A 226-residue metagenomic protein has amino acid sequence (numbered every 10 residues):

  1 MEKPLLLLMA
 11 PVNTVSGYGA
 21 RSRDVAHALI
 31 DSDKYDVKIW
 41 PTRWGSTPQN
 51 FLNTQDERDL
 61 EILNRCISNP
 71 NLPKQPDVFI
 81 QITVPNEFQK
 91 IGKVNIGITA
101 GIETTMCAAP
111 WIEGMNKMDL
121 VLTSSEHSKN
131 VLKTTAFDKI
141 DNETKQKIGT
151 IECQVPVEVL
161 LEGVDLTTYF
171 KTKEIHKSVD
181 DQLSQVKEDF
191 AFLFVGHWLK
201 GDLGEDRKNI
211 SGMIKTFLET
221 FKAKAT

Functional and structural regions predicted by a protein language model:
M1-L6, Q75-D77, K93, V186-F192: A short, charged/proline- and glycine-enriched loop that marks the coil->beta-strand transition at the N-terminal
M1-Q75, L218: N-terminal pre-catalytic "stem/leader" segment of glycosyltransferase-like enzymes
L7-M9, S46-L132: Extended catalytic core of nucleotide-activated donor transferases of GT-like folds
V15-Y18, V37-K38, G45-N50, E87-K90 (+4 more regions): Short catalytic/ligand-binding loop motif for oxyanion handling, primarily in non-cytosolic enzymes, centered on
R21-R23, H27-A28, D165-T226: Conserved catalytic-core segment of nucleotide-activated headgroup transferases in glycan assembly
W40, I98, L160: Hydrophobic residues at beta-strand termini and immediately following loops that shape nucleotide-binding pockets
L120-S178: Donor nucleotide-sugar binding/catalytic pocket of nucleotide-sugar-dependent glycosyltransferases
